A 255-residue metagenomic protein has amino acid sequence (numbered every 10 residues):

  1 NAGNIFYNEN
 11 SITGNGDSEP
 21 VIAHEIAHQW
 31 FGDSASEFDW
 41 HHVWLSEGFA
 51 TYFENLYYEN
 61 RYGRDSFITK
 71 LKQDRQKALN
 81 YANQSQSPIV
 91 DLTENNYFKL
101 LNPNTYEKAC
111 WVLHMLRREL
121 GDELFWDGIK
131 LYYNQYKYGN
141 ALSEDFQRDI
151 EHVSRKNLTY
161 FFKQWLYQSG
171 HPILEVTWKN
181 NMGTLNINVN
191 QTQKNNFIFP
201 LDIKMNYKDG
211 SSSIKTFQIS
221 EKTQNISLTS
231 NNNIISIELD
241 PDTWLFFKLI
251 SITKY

Functional and structural regions predicted by a protein language model:
N1-T192: Hydrophobic alpha-helical and helix-loop surface patches within well-folded domains that function as non-catalytic
N15, N195, S211, L245-F247: Residue-level signal for secondary-structure boundary sites
S18, L101, I198-P200, K248-S251: Short conserved micro-motifs at the rims of enzyme active sites and ligand-binding pockets
H41-V43, G128-L131, F199-I203, F217 (+1 more regions): Composition- and surface-driven signal marking solvent-exposed, interaction-prone regions in large proteins
T159, L174, W178-D240: Beta-strand-rich binding/interaction modules
P241-K254: Short acidic/polar inter-strand loop motif in beta-rich domains
